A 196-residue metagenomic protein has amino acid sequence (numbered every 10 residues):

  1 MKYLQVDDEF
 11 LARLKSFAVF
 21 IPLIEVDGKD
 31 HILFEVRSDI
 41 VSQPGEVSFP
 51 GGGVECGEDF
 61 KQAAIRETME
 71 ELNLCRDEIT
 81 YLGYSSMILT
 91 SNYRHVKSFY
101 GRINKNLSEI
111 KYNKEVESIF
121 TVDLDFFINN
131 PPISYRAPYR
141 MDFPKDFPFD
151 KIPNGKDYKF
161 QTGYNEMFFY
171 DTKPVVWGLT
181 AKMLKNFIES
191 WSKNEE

Functional and structural regions predicted by a protein language model:
M1-S48, G53-S98, R102-L107, V116 (+3 more regions): N-terminal leader/linker segments that precede catalytic domains of diphosphate-processing enzymes
E109-N113, P131-P132: Short, charged, solvent-exposed linker or helix-capping segments at domain edges/interfaces that act as flexible hinges
N113-K114, F120: Phosphate/pyrophosphate-binding betaalpha-module
F120-V122, N130: Mixed-charge intrinsically disordered linker/loop segments at interdomain junctions
I128-P138: Short acidic, Gly/Pro-enriched loop/turn segments at secondary-structure junctions
